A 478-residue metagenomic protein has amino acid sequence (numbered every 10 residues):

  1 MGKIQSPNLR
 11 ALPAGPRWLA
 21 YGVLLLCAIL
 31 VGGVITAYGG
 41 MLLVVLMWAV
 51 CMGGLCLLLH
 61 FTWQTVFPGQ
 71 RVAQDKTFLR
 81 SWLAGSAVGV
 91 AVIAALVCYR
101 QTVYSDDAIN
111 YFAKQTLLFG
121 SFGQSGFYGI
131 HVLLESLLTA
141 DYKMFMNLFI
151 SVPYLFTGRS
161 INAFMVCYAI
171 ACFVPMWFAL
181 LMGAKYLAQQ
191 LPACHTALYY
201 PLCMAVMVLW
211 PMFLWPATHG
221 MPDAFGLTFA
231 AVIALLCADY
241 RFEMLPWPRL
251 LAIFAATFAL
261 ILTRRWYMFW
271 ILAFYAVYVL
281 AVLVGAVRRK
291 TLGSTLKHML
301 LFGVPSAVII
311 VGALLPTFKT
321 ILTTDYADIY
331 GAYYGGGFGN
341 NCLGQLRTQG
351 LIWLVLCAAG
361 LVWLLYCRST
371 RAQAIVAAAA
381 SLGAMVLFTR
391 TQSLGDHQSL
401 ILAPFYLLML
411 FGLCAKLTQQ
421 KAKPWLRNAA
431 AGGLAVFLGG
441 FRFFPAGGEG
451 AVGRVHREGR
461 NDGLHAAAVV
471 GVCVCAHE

Functional and structural regions predicted by a protein language model:
M1-A95, H298-F302: Start-transfer (signal-anchor) and selected internal transmembrane alpha helices of multi-pass inner/ER membrane
C56-T65, M176-A184, V279-A286, Q349-G383: Hydrophobic, aromatic-rich transmembrane alpha-helices and their immediate juxtamembrane boundary segments
C98-D106, F122-N147, G344-T348: Membrane-proximal lumenal/periplasmic loop motifs of glycosylation machinery
A140, M144-V152, F156-W177, P216: Loop-to-helix entry region of an early transmembrane alpha helix in multi-pass inner-membrane enzymes
A163-P192, V232, L365: Transmembrane-helix motifs of polytopic, lipid-linked glycan transferases
M212-F225, G395: Short acidic/glycine- and proline-prone juxtamembrane loop motifs at membrane-interface regions of multi-pass membrane
Y267-M268, V277-T291, T295-G336, T348-A358 (+2 more regions): Membrane-lumen/periplasm interface segments of specific transmembrane helices in polyprenyl phosphate-linked
F437-E478: Membrane-embedded, lumen/periplasm-facing catalytic core of multi-pass transferases that use lipid-linked donors
